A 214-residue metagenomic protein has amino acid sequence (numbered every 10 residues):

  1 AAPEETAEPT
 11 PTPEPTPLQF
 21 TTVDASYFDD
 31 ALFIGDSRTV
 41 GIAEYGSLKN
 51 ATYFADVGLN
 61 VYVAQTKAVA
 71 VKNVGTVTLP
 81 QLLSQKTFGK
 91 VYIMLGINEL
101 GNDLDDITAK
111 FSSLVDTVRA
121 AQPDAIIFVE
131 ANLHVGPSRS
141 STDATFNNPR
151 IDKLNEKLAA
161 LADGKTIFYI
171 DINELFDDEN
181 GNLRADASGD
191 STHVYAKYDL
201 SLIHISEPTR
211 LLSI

Functional and structural regions predicted by a protein language model:
A1-D29: N-terminal, intrinsically disordered, polar/charged segments of Gram-positive cell-envelope systems that serve as
A1-T6, T117-A120, L158: Gram-positive cell-envelope targeting signals
T21, A25-K110: Conserved SGNH/GDSL esterase-like catalytic core that processes O-acyl groups on lipids and polysaccharides
F28-D30, T87-K90, Q122-I127, K165-F168: Loop/turn elements at helix/coil->beta-strand transitions in domains of secreted/extracellular proteins
M94, R119-D152: Active-site segments of SGNH/GDSL-like serine hydrolases that catalyze O-acetyl group transfer/hydrolysis on lipids
F111-V115, N155: Generic structural signal for well-ordered alpha-helices, preferentially at hydrophobic/aromatic core positions
G136-I172, T192, K197-D199: Substrate-gating cap/lid alpha-helix
I203-I214: Single conserved hydrophobic/aromatic residue that forms the stacking wall/gate of nucleotide- or nucleobase-binding
